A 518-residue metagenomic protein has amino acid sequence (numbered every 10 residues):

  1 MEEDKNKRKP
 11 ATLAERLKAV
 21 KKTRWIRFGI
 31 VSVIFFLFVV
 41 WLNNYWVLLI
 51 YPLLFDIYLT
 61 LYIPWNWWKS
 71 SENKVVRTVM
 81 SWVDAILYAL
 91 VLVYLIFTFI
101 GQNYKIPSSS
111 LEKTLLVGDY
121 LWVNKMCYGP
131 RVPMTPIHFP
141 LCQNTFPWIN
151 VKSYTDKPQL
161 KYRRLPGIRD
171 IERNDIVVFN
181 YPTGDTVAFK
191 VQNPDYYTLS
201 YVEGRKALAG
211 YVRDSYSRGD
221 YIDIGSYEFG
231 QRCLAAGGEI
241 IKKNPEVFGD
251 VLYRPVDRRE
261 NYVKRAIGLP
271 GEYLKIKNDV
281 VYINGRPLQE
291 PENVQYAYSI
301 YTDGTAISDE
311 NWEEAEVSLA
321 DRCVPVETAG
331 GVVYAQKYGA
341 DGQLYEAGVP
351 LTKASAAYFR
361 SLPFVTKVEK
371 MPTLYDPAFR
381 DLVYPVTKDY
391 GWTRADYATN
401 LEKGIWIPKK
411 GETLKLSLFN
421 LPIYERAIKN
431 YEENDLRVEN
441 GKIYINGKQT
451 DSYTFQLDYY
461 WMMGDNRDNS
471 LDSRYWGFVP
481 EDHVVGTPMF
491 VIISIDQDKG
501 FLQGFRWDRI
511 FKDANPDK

Functional and structural regions predicted by a protein language model:
E2-K518: Extended hydrophobic leader/signal-anchor segments used for secretion and membrane insertion
